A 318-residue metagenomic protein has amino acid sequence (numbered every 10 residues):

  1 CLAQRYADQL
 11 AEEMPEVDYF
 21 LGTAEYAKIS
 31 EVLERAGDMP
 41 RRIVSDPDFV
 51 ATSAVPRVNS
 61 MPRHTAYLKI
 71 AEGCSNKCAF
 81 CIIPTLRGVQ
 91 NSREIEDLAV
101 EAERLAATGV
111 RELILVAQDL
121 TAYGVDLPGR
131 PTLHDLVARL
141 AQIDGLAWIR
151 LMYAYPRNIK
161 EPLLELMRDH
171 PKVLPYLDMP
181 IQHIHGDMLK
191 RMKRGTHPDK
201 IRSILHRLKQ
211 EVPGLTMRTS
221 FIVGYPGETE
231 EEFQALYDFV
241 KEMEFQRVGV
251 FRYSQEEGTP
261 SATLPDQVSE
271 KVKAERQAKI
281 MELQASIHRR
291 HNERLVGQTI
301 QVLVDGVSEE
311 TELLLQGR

Functional and structural regions predicted by a protein language model:
L2-Y123, L177, P198-Q210, K241-E242 (+3 more regions): Proteins enriched for Cys/Gly/acidic motifs involved in redox and nucleic-acid/cofactor modification
R5, A107-E230: Conserved SAM/AdoMet-binding glycine-rich loop
C78, L98, L115, L151 (+6 more regions): Conserved, mostly hydrophobic/aromatic
L98, L133, I201, F233-L236 (+1 more regions): Aromatic/hydrophobic pocket-lining residues that form the small-molecule binding cavity in soluble enzyme cores
T219-I222, F233-M243, V250: A glycine- and small/hydrophobic-rich beta-loop-beta segment that serves as a flexible "lid/hinge" or phosphate-binding
E228, E242-F245: Contiguous mid-protein beta-loop-alpha structural module that forms a pocket-lining wall or clamp of enzyme active
T263-R318: Terminal RNA-binding accessory module
